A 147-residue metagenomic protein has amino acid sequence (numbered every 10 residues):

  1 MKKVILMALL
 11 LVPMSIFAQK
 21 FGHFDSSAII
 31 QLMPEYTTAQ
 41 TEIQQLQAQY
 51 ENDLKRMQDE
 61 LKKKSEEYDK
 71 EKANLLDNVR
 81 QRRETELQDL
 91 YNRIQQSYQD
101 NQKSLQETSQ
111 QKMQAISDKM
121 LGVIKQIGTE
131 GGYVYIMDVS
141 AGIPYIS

Functional and structural regions predicted by a protein language model:
M1-K2, Q19: Generic cytosolic/nucleocytoplasmic N-terminal low-complexity/intrinsically disordered segments
K2-K3, K64: A general lysine-centric signal
K3-S15: Sec-dependent N-terminal signal peptides
Q19-S147: Amphipathic, charged alpha-helical segments and their helix-to-coil junctions in extracytoplasmic/peripheral assemblies
